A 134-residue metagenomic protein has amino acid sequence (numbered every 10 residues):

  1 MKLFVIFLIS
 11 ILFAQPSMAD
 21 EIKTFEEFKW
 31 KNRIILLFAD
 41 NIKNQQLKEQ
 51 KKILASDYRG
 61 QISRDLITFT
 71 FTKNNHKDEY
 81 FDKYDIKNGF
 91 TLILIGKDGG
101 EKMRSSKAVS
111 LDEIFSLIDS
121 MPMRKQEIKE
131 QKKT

Functional and structural regions predicted by a protein language model:
K2-I6, I11-T134: Non-catalytic interaction/Regulatory regions outside core domains
